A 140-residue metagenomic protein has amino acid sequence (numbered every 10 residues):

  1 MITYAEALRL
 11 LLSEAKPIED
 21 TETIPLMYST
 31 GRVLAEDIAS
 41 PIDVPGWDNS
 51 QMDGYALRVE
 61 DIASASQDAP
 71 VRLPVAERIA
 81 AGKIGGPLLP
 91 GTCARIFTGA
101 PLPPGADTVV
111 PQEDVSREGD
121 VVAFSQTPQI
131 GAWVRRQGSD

Functional and structural regions predicted by a protein language model:
M1-Q67: Short, low-complexity N-terminal leaders and the immediately following helix N-cap/first helix
I2, A56-D140: Short, glycine/charged-enriched hinge/interface segments at domain edges or termini
